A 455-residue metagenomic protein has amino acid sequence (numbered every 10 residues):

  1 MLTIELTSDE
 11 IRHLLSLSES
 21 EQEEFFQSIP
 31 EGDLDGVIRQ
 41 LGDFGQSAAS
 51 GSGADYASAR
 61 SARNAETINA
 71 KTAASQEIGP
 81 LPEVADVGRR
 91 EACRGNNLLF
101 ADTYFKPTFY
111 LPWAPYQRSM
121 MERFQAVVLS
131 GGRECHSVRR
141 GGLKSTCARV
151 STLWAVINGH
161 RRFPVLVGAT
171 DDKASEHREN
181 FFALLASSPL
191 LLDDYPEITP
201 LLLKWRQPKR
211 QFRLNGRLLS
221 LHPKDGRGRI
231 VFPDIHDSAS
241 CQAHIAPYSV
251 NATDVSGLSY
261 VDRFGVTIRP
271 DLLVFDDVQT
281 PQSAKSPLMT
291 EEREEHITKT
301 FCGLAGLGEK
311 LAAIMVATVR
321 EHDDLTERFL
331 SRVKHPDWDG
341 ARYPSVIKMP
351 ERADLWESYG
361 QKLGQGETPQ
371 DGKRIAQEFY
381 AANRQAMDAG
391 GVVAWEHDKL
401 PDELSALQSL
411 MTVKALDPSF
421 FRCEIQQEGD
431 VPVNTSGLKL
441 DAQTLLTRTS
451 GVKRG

Functional and structural regions predicted by a protein language model:
L2-G132: N-terminal accessory segments
G131-V150: Walker A/P-loop
R133-C135, F163-V165, L272, A312: Residue-level preference for the first positions of well-ordered beta-strands
A148-G159: Walker A/P-loop NTP-binding motif
H160-R162, A243, R269-P270, E309-L311 (+1 more regions): Short glycine-/polar-rich loops that comprise or flank the Walker A/P-loop and associated switch/sensor motifs
V167-T253: Conserved nucleotide-state-sensing and coupling region of NTP-binding domains
S220-G228, P281-G455: Non-catalytic, compositionally simple segments
S220-H296: Conserved RecA-like ASCE ATPase "motif II neighborhood" in helicase/translocase motors
